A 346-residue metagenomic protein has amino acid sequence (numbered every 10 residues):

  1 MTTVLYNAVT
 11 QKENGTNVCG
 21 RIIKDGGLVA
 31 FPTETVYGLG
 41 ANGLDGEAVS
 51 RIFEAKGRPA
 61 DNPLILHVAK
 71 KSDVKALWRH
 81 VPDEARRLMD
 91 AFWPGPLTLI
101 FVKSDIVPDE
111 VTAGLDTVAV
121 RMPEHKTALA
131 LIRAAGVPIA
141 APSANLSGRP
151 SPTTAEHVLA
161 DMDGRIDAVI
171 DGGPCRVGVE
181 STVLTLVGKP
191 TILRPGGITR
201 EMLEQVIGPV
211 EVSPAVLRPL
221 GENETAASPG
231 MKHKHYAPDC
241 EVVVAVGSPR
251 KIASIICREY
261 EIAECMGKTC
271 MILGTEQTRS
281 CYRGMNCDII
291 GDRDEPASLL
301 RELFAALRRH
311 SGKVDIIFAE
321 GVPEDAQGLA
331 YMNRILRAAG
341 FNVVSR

Functional and structural regions predicted by a protein language model:
M1-R346: Active-site-adjacent structural elements in enzyme catalytic cores
